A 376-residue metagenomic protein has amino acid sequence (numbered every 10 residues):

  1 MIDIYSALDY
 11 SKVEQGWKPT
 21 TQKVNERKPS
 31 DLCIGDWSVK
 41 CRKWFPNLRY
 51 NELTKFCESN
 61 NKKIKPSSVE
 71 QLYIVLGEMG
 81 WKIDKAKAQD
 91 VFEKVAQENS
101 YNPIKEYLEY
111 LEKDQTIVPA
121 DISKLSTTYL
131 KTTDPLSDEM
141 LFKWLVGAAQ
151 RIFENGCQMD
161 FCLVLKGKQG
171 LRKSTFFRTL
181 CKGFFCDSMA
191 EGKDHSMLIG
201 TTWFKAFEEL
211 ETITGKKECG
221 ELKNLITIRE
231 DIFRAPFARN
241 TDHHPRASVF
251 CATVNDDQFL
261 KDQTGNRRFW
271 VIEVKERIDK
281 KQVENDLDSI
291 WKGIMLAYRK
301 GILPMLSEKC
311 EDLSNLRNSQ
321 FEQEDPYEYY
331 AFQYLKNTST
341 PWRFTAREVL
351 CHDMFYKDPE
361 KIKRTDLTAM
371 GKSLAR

Functional and structural regions predicted by a protein language model:
M1-A120, P135-E139, E360-K361, T365 (+1 more regions): N-terminal nucleic-acid engagement/recognition segments and initiation subdomains in replication, restriction
V95-F204, F344-R347, M354: P-loop NTPase catalytic core of nucleic-acid-dependent motor ATPases
H195-T201, A235-T253: AAA+/SF3 P-loop NTPase mechanochemical coupling elements
F204-I226, L260-N266: Conserved AAA+/SF3 P-loop NTPase catalytic/coupling segment centered on the Walker-B
A206-E208, A247-N255, I272: Structural recognition of the conserved hydrophobic beta-strand(s) that form the central parallel beta-sheet of P-loop
C219-D242: Conserved catalytic/switch belt of AAA+ P-loop NTPases
L260-D279: A short helix-turn-beta junction within AAA+ P-loop NTPase domains corresponding to the substrate/partner-engaging
M305-R376: DNA transaction DNA-binding modules
